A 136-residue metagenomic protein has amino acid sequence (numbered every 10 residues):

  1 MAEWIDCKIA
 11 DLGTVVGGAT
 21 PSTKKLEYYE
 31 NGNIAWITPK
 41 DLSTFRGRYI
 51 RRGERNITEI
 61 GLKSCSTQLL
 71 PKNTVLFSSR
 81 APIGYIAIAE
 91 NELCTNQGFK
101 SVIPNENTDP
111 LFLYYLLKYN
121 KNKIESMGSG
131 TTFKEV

Functional and structural regions predicted by a protein language model:
M1-A19, W36: Non-catalytic DNA-recognition/assembly elements of restriction-modification systems
A2, A35, I50, V75 (+2 more regions): Residues that recognize and position ribonucleotide moieties
A10-G13, K24-G61: DNA target-recognition patches
V15, L42-T44, P82-I83, K123: Active-site/binding-pocket entry motifs
S22-K25, I88-A89, S129: Short beta-alpha junctions and helix-cap segments that line functional grooves
T38-P39, E54-K118: A short beta-sheet element
K100, Y119-V136: Specificity-determining recognition surfaces
